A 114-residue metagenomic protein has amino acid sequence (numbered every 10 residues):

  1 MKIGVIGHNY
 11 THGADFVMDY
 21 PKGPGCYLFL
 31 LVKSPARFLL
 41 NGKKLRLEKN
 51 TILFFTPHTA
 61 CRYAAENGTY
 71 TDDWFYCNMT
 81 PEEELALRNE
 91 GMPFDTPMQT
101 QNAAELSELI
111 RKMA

Functional and structural regions predicted by a protein language model:
K2-P93: N-terminal regulatory/effector-sensing and dimerization cores that precede helix-turn-helix DNA-binding domains
R88-A114: Amphipathic alpha-helical segments enriched in hydrophobic/aromatic residues interleaved with Lys/Arg
